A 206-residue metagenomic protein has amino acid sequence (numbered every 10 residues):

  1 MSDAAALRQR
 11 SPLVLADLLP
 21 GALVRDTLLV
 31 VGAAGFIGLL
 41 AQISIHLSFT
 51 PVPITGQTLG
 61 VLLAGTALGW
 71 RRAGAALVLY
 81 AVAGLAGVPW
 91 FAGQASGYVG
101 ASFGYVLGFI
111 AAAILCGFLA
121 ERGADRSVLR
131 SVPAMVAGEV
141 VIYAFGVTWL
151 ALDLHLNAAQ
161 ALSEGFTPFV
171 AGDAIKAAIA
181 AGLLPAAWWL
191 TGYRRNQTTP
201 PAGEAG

Functional and structural regions predicted by a protein language model:
S2-G74: Hydrophobic transmembrane alpha-helices
D3-L19, L39, S96, S102-A151: Short helix-perturbing small/polar motifs within transmembrane alpha-helices
L19-V24, S48-T55, S96-G104, V132-P133 (+1 more regions): Interfacial loop-to-helix junctions that mark the boundaries of transmembrane helices in multi-pass membrane
L29-L40, V61, G65, A76-G84 (+11 more regions): Alpha-helical transmembrane segments in multi-pass membrane proteins
Q42-P53, A81-A112: Interfacial aromatic-anchored transmembrane helix boundaries in multi-pass membrane proteins
T50, R122-E204: Membrane-embedded alpha-helical hairpins and interfacial helices in multi-pass inner-membrane proteins
R71-R72, F103, R130, Q160: Residue-level recognition of membrane-helix boundary sites in multi-pass small-molecule transporters
G74-L77, L162: Hydrophobic/aromatic positions within or immediately flanking transmembrane alpha-helices of multi-pass small-molecule
